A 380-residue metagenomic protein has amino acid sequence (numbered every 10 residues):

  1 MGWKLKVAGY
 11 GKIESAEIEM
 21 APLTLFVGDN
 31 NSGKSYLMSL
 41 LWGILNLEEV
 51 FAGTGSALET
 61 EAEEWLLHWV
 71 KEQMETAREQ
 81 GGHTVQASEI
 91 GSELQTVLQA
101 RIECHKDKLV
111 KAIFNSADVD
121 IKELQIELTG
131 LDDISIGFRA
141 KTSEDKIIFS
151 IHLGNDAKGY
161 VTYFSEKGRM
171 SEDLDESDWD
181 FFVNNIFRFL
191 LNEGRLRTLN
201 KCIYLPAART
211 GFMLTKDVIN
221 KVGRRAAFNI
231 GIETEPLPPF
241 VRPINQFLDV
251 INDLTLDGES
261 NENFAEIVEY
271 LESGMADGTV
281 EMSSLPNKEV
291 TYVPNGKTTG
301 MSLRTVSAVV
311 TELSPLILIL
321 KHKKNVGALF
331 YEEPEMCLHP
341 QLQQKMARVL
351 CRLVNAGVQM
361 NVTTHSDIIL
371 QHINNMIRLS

Functional and structural regions predicted by a protein language model:
M1-I232, Q371, I377-S380: P-loop NTPase switch/coupling surface
M1-M20, E193-R195, N200-F330, C337 (+1 more regions): Conserved NTPase motor "head" modules and their coupling/switch loops across ABC/AAA+ ATPases, GTPases, and GHKL ATPases
M1-T60, W65, K288-S380: Switch/communication elements of ASCE P-loop NTPase nucleotide-binding domains
L67-R78, E262-Y270, K345-V349, L353-A356: Short flexible/disordered coil segments
